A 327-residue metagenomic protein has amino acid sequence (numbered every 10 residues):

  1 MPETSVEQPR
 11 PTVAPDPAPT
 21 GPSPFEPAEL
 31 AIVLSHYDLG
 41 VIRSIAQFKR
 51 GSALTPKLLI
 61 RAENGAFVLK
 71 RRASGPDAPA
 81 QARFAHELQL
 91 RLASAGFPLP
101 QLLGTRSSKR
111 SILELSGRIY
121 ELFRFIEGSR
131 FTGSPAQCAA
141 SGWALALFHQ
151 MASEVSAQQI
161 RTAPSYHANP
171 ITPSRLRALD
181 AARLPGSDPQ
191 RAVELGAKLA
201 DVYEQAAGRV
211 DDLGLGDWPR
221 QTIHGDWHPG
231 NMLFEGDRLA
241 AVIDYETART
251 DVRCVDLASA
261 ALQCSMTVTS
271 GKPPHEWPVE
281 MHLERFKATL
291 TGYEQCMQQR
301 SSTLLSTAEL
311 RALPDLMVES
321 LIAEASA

Functional and structural regions predicted by a protein language model:
M1-S107, R238: Conserved NTP-binding catalytic cores of kinases and kinase-like/nucleotidyltransferase enzymes across multiple kinase
P24-Y37, A157-Q158, L176-G225, L304: An alpha-helical support segment within catalytic cores of ATP-dependent transferases
A53-N64, V68-L69, L102, A207-V255 (+1 more regions): Active-site acidic catalytic loop and adjacent metal/ATP-binding pocket of ATP-dependent phosphoryl transfer enzymes
A62-I160: ATP-binding pocket architecture of kinase catalytic cores
I119-G133, L176-G186, E319-A327: A glycine-centered beta->alpha junction motif in the catalytic cores of kinase/phosphotransferase enzymes
T132-E194, R220: A cross-family kinase active-site recognition segment
C254-R300, V318-A327: Active-site activation/catalytic loop segments of kinase-like enzymes and analogous catalytic loops in related
S301-M317: All-alpha amphipathic helical-bundle segments outside canonical DNA-binding/catalytic cores that form hydrophobic
